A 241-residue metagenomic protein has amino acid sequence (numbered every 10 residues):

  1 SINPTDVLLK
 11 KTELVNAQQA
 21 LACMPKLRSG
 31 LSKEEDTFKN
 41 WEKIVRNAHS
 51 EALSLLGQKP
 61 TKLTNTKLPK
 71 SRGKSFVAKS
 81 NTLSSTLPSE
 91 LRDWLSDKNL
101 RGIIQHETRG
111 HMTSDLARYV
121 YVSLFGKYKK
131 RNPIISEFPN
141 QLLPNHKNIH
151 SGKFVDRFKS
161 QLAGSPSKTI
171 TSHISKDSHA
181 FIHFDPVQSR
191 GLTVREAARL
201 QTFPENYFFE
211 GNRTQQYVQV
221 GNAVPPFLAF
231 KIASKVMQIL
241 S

Functional and structural regions predicted by a protein language model:
S1-D36: Flexible, glycine-/basic-rich loop-and-beta segments that form/coincide with the SAM-dependent methyltransferase
K26, L31, E35-S241: C-terminal target-recognition/interaction regions appended to catalytic cores
